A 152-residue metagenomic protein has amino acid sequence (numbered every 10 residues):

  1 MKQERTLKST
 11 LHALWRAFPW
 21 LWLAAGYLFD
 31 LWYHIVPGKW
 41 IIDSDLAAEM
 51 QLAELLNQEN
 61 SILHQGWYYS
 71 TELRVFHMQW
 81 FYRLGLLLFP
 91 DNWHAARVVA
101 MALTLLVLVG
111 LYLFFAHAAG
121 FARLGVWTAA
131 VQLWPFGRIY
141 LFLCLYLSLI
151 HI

Functional and structural regions predicted by a protein language model:
M1-D30, G120-W127: Start-transfer (signal-anchor) and selected internal transmembrane alpha helices of multi-pass inner/ER membrane
R16, W20, V98-L124: Transmembrane-helix motifs of polytopic, lipid-linked glycan transferases
G26-Y27, R123-Y146: Membrane-embedded helix bundles of polyisoprenyl
L28-A47, Y140-C144: Helix-to-loop transition at the C-terminal end of transmembrane segments
I35-S44, Q58-W80, L87, W93-H94: Membrane-proximal lumenal/periplasmic loop motifs of glycosylation machinery
M50-L55: Extracytosolic (periplasmic/ER-lumenal) interhelical loops and adjacent juxtamembrane/interface segments of multi-pass
L88-V99, L124-V126: Membrane-interface starts of transmembrane alpha-helices
I150-I152: Conserved small/polar residues in nucleotide/adenosyl-binding loops
